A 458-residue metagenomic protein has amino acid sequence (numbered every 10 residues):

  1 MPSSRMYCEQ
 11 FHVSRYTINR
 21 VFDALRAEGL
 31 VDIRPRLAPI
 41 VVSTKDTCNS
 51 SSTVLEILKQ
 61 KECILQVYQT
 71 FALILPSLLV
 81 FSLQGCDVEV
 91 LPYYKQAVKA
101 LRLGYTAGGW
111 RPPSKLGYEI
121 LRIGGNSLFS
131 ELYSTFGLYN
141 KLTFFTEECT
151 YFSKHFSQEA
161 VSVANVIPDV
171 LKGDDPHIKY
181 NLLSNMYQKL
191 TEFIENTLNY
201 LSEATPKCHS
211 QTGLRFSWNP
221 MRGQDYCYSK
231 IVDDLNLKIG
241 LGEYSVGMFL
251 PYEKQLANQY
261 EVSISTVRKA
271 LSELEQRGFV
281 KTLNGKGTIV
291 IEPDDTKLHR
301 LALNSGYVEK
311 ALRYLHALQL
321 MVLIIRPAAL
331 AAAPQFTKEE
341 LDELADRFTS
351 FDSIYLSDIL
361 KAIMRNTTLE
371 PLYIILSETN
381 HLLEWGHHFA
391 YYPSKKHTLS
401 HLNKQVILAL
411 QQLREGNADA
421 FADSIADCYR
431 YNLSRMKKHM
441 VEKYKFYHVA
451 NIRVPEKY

Functional and structural regions predicted by a protein language model:
M1-E9, T197-L250, K254, Y458: Extreme N-terminal segment that seeds HTH/winged-HTH DNA-binding domains in transcriptional regulators
M1-V41, G242-I289: N-terminal helix-turn-helix
S3, L37-V54, G117, Y228 (+3 more regions): Short, cationic-aromatic polyanion-contact patches
Q10, D234-K238, G242-E243, Q259-E261 (+11 more regions): Long compositionally biased, domain-poor regions of proteins
T44-F81, G125, S130-N140, F144 (+2 more regions): Conserved segment of winged-helix/HTH DNA-binding domains
G85-E89, L101-G108, G124-S127, K154 (+7 more regions): Short helix-adjacent coil turns
E89-F144, N181-E192, Q335-A390, S424-D427 (+1 more regions): Conserved amphipathic alpha-helical segments that form helical-bundle/coiled-coil interaction surfaces
C149-R222, Y391-Y458: C-terminal all-alpha effector/ligand-binding and dimerization domain of prokaryotic HTH-type transcriptional repressors
